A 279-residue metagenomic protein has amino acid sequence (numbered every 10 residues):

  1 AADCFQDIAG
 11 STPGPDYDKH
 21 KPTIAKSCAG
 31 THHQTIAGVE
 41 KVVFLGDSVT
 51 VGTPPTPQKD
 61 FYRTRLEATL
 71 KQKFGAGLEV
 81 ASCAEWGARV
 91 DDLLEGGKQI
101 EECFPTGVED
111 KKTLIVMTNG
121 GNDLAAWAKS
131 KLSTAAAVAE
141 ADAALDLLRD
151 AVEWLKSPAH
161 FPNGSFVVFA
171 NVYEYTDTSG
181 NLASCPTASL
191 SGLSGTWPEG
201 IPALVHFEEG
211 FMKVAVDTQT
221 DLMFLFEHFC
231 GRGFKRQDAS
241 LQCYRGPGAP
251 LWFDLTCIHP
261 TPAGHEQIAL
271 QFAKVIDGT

Functional and structural regions predicted by a protein language model:
A1-F44: Membrane/wall-proximal cationic-aromatic binding patches
G14-D18, K41, V49-L147: Conserved SGNH/GDSL esterase-like catalytic core that processes O-acyl groups on lipids and polysaccharides
Y17-S27, T50-P54, F224-F229: Short, mixed-charge, low-aromatic patches
T35, P55, K59, C257-H265: Aromatic-acidic/polar surface patches that form glycan- and anion
V39-V43, T64-F74, L78-S82, N163 (+4 more regions): Mature, folded catalytic cores of secreted/periplasmic enzymes
L45-G46, A170: Short hydrophobic segments within beta-strands
E101-I258, P262, E266, L270-D277: Alpha-helical cap/lid subdomain in secreted, periplasmic, or secretory-pathway luminal O-acyl-processing enzymes
